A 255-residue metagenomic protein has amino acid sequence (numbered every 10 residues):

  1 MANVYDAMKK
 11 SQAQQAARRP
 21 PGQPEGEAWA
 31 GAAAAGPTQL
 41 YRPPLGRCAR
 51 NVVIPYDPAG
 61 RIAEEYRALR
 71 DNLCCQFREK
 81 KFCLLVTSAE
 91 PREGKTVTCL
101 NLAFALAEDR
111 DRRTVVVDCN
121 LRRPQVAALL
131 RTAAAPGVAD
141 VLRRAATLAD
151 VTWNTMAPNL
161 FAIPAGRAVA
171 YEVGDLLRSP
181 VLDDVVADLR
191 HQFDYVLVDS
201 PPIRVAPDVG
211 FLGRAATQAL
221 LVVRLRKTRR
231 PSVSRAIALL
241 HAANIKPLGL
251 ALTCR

Functional and structural regions predicted by a protein language model:
M1-Y41: Long, basic/Gly/Ser/Thr-rich N-terminal segments that mediate initial subcellular attachment or targeting
L40-R67, D71, C75-R78, A89-E93 (+4 more regions): P-loop/Walker-type NTP enzyme "switch/lid" segment
A49, V141, I163, A216-R224 (+1 more regions): Conserved beta-strand/loop subsegment of P-loop NTPase cores
K80-L84: Pre-Walker A (Motif I) flank of P-loop NTPase domains
T98, L102: Hydrophobic positions on the alpha1 helix immediately C-terminal to the Walker A/P-loop
A103, V209-G210, V233, I237: Generic hydrophobic/aromatic pocket-lining and core-packing "Φ" positions
L106: Aromatic pocket-lining residues of Rossmann-like dinucleotide-binding sites
